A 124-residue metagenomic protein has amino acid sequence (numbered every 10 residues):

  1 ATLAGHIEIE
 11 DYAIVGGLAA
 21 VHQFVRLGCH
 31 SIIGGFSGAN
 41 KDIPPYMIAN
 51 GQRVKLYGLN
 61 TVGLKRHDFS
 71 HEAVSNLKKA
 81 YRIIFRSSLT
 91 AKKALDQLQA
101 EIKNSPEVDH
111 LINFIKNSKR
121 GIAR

Functional and structural regions predicted by a protein language model:
A1-K55: Structural signal for interior beta-strand "rungs" in well-ordered beta-sheet cores of soluble enzyme domains
Y46, Q52-R124: Terminal amphipathic alpha-helical/low-complexity segments used for targeting or macromolecular assembly
